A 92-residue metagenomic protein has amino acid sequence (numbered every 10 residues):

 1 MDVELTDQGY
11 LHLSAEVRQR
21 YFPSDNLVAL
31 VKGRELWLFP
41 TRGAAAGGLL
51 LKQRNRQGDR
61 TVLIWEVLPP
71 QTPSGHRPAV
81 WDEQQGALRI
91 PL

Functional and structural regions predicted by a protein language model:
M1-Y10, A15-L92: Long, contiguous, secondary-structure-rich segments that constitute the structural scaffold of globular domains
